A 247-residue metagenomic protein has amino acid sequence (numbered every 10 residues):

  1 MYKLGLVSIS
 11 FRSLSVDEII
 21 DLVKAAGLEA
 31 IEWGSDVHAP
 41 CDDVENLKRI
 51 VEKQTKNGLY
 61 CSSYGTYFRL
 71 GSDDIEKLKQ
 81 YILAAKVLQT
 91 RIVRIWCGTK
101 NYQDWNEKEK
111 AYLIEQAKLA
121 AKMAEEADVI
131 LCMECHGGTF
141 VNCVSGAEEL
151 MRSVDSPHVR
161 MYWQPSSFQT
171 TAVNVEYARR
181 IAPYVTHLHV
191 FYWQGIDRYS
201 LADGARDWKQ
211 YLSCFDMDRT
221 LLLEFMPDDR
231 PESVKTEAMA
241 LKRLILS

Functional and structural regions predicted by a protein language model:
M1-I92, S156, P183, G195 (+2 more regions): N-terminal pre-domain/capping segments
L4, A30-W33, Y64, L119-K209: Acidic/histidine-rich catalytic cores of soluble enzymes
S15-I20, D43-L47, V51, D73-L78 (+5 more regions): Distinct, well-ordered alpha-helical segments
V37-A39, L70, K100-N106, T170-A172 (+1 more regions): A short acidic, helix-capping loop that chelates divalent metal ions and anchors anionic groups
L59, T90-R91, V129, F215-T220: A short helix->loop->beta-strand "cap" motif at the edges of active sites that frequently abuts
A85, T90-W105, A127, C132-H136: Active-site groove signature of glycoside hydrolases
Q103-A117: Active-site cleft segment of glycoside hydrolase catalytic domains centered on the general acid/base Glu
T220-M226: Short acidic/histidine-rich active-site segments
